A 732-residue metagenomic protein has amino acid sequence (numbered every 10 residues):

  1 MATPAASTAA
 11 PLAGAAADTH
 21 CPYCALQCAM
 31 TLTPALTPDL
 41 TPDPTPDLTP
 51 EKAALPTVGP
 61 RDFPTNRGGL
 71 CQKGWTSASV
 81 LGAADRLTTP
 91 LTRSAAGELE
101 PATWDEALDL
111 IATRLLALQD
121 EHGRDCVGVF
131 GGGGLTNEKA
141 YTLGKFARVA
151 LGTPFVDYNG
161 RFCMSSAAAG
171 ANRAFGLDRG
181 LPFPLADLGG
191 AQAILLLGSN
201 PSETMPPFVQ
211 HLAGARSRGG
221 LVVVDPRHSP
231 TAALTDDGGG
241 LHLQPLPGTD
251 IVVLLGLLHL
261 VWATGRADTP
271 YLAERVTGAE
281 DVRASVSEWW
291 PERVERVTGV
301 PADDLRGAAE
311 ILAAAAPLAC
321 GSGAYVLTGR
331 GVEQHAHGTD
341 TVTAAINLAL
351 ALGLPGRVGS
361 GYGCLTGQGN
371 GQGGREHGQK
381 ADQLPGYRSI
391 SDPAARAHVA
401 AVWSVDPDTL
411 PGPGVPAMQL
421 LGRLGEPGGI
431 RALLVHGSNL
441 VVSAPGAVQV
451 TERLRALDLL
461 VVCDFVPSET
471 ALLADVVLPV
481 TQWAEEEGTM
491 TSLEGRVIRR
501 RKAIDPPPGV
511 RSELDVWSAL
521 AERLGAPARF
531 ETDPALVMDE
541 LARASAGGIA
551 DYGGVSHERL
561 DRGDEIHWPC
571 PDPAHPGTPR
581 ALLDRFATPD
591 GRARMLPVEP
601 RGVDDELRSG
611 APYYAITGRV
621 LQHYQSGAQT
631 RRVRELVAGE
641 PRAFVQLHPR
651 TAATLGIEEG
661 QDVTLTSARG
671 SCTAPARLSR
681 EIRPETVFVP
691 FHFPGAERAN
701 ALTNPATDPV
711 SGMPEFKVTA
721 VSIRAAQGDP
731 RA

Functional and structural regions predicted by a protein language model:
M1-T264, G278, P301, D406-D408 (+3 more regions): N-terminal export/assembly segments and adjacent metallocofactor-ligating motifs of anaerobic energy-metabolism
T45, T49, P507-I566, S626 (+2 more regions): Long, contiguous, secondary-structure-rich segments that constitute the structural scaffold of globular domains
G97-E100, R266-A302, P385-A400, V405-P407 (+5 more regions): N-terminal leader/propeptide and maturation segments of large enzyme subunits in energy/redox metabolism and hydrolases
A107-V127, P184-Q192, A215, S285 (+2 more regions): Glycine-rich phosphate/diphosphate-binding loops that line cofactor/substrate pockets in enzymes
G123-C126, A267-L272, G321-Y325, G356-L365 (+1 more regions): Flexible, glycine/charged-enriched surface loops at secondary-structure junctions
Y141-R227, T231, I251-L255, R296 (+4 more regions): Extended redox/cofactor-interaction regions of prokaryotic respiratory oxidoreductases
I194, G238-G239, W289-R293, L327-V332 (+1 more regions): Flexible glycine/proline-enriched surface loops and loop-helix/loop-strand junctions
G238-P245, E485, G495-P507, R632: Short beta-alpha connecting loops at secondary-structure transitions that line or flank enzyme active sites
